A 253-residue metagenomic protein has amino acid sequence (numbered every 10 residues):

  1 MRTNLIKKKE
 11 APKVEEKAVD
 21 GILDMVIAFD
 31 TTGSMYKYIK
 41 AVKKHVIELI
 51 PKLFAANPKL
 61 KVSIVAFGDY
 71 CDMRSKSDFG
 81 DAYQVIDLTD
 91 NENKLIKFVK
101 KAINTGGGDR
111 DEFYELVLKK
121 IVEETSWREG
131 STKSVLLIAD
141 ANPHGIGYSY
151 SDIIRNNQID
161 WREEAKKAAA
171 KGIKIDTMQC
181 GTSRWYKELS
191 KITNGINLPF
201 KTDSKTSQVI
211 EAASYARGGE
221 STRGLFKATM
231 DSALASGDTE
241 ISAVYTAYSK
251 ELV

Functional and structural regions predicted by a protein language model:
M1-V253: Divalent cation-coordinating acidic motifs and surrounding scaffolds that mediate Ca2+/Mg2+/Mn2+/Zn2+-dependent binding
